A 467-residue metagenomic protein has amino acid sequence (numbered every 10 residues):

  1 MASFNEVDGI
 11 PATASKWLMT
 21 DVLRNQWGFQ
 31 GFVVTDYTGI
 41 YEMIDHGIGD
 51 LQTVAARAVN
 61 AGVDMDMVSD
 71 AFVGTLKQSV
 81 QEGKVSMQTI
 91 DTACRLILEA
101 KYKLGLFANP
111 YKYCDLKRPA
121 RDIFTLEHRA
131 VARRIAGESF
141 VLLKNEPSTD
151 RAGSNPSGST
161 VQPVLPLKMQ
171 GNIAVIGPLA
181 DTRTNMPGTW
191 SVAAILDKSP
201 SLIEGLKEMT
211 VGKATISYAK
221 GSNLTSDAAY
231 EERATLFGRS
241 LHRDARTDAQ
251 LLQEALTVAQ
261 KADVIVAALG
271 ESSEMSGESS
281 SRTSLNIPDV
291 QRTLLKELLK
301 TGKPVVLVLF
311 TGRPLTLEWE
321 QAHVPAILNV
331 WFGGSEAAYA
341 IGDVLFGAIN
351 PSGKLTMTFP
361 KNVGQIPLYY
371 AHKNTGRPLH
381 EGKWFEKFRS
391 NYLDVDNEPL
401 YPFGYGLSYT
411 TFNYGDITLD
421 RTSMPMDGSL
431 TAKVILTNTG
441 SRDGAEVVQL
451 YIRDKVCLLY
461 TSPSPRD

Functional and structural regions predicted by a protein language model:
M1-A2, G31-T35, M65-V68, A174-V175 (+4 more regions): Structural recognition of the beta-strand scaffold that forms the well-ordered cores of secreted hydrolase catalytic
M1-P11, V264-E278: Short acidic, glycine-rich surface-loop motifs adjacent to enzyme active sites
M1-V68, V73-T75, Q81-T89, L96 (+1 more regions): Second-shell residues forming the walls of enzyme active-site clefts
I10-P11, E42-D45, L241-T247, T283-L285: Short, flexible loop segments at the rims of nucleotide/cofactor-binding pockets, characterized by
A14, L18-L23, S272-L299: Cysteine protease catalytic core and zymogen-processing segment of caspase-like enzymes
G28-G31, V63, G212-T215, K261-I265 (+2 more regions): Loop/turn elements at helix/coil->beta-strand transitions in domains of secreted/extracellular proteins
Q78-P187, S191-I203, K207-R243, F310-A445 (+1 more regions): Secreted, periplasmic, or luminal enzymes acting at the cell surface/secretory milieu
Y460-D467: Conserved small/polar residues in nucleotide/adenosyl-binding loops
